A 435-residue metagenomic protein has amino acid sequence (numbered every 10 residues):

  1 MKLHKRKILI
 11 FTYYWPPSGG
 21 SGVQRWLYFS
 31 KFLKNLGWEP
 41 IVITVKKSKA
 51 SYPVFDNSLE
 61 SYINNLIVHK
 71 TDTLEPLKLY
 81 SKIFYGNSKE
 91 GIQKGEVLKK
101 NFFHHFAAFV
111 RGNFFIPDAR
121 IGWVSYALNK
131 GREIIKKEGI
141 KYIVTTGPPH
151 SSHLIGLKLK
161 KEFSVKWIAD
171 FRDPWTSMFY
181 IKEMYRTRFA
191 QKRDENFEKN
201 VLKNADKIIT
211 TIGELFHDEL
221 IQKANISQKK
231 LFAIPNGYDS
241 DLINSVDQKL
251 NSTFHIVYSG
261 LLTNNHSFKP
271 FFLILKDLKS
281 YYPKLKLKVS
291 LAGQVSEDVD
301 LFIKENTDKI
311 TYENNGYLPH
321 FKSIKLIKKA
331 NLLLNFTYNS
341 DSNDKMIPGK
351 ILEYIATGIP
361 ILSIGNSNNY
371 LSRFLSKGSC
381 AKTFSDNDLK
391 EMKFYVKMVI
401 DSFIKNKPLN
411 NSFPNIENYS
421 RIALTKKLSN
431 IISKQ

Functional and structural regions predicted by a protein language model:
L3-W26, I43-S48, Y258: Nucleotide-activated donor-dependent transferases that construct or modify glycoconjugates
V45-I121, S125: A conserved catalytic-core segment of Leloir-type glycosyltransferases
R132, S151-L154, K158-E162, W175-T176 (+1 more regions): Membrane-proximal helix-turn-helix segments that form the acceptor-binding/catalytic region of lipid-linked
E214, G237: Carbohydrate-associated surface elements
K249-H266, F272-L275, L424, L428: Conserved donor-binding/catalytic core segment of Leloir-type glycosyltransferases
H266, P319-L326, L333-I355, I361-R373: Nucleotide-sugar-dependent
Y282, S290-G293, D298-K325: Nucleotide-activated donor-binding/catalytic signature segment of Leloir-type glycosyltransferases, i.e., the conserved
D386-K393, I404-K434: A charged, aromatic-enriched C-terminal amphipathic alpha-helix characteristic of glycosyltransferases across folds
